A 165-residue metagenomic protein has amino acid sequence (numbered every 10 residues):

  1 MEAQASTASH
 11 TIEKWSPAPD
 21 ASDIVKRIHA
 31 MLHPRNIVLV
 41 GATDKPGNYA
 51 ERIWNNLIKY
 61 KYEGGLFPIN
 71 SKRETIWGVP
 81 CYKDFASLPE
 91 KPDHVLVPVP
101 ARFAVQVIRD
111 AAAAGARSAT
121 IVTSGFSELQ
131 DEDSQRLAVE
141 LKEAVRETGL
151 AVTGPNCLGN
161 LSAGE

Functional and structural regions predicted by a protein language model:
M1-E165: Catalytic-core regions of core metabolic enzymes, especially those transforming organic acids/acyl-group intermediates
